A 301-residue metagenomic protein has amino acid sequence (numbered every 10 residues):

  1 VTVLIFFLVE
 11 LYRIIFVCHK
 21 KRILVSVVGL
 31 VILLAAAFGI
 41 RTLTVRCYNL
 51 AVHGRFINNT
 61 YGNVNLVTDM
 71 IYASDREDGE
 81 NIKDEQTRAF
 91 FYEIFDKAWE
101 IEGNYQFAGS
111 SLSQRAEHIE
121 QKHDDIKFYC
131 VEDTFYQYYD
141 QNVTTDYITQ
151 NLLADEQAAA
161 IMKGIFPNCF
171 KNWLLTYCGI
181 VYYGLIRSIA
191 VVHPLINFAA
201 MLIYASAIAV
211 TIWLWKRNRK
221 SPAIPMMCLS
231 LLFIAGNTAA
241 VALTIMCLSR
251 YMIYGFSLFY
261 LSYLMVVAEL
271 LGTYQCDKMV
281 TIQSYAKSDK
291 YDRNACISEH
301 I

Functional and structural regions predicted by a protein language model:
V1-F16, T60: Transmembrane-embedded, aromatic-rich helix segments that form part of the hydrophobic channel/pocket engaging
V1-T2, L50, V241-F256: Membrane-interface catalytic loops of GT-C/OST-like multi-pass glycosylation enzymes that act
C18-A35: Membrane-interfacial entry segments at the cytosolic side of transmembrane helices
G39-G62: Hydrophobic alpha-helical transmembrane segments in integral membrane proteins
L43-R46, L232-L248: Transmembrane-helix signature of polytopic, lipid-linked glycan biosynthesis machinery
N58-T176: Membrane-proximal stem/loop segments at transmembrane-domain junctions that anchor or position
V143-A235: Membrane-interface anchor segments at the N-terminal boundary of transmembrane helices in multi-pass membrane enzymes
R217-K220, Y263-I301: A juxtamembrane structural motif centered on a specific transmembrane helix
